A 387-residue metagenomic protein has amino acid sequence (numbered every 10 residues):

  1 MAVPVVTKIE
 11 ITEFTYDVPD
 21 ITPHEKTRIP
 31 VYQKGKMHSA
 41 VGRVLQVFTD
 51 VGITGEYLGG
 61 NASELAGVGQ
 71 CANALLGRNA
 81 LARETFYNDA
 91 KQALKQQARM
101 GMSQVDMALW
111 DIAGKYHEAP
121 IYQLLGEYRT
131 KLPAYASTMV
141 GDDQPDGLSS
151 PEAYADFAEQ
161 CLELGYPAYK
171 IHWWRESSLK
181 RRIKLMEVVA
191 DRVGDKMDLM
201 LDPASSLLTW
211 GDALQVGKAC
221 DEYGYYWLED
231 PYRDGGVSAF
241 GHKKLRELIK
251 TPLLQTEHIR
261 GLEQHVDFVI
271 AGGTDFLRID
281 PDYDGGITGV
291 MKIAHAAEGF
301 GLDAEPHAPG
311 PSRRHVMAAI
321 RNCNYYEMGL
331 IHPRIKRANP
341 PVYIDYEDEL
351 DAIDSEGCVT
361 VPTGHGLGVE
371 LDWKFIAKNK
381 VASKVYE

Functional and structural regions predicted by a protein language model:
M1-G77, H315, K374-E387: N-terminal basic, low-complexity leaders that serve as flexible interaction/assembly modules and, when applicable, as
P4-T7, I11-F14, K34-K36, A40 (+1 more regions): Flexible C-terminal active-site loop/helix
V6, G52, V105, E118 (+7 more regions): Conserved, mostly hydrophobic/aromatic
K8, F48-H117: Metal- or metallocofactor-binding catalytic centers and their adjacent structured scaffolds across diverse enzyme
H24-K26, K218, G224, G235-L254 (+1 more regions): Shared catalytic-loop signature of beta/alpha-barrel
V41, D50-E56, Y116-A119, L124 (+4 more regions): Ligand-binding pocket scaffold of soluble enzyme catalytic domains
D106-G141: Glycine-rich, aromatic-flanked loop segments that form ligand/cofactor-binding clefts across common enzyme folds
K131-I249: Metal-dependent enolase-superfamily TIM-barrel catalytic cores that perform enediolate-based chemistry
